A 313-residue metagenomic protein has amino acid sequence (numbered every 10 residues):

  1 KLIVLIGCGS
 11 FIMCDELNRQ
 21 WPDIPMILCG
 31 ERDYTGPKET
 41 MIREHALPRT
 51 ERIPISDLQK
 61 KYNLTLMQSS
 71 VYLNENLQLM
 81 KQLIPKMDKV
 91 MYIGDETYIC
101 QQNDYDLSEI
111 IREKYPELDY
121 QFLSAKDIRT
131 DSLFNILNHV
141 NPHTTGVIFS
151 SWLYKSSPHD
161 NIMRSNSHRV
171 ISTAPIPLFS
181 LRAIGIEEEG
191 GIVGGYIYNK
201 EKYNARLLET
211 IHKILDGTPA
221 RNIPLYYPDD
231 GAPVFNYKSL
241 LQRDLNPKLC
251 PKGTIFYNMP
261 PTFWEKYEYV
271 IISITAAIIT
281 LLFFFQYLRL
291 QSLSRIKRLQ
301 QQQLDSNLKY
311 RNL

Functional and structural regions predicted by a protein language model:
K1-H45, S156-S157, R164-S165: Beta-alpha junction/loop-to-helix N-cap segments that form part of ligand/metal-binding clefts
L5-G9, C29-R32, Q68-V71, I93-T97 (+3 more regions): Structural motif
T35-R49, L133, I184-G195, Q242: Glycine-rich, charge-decorated loop segments at or immediately adjacent to ligand/cofactor-binding or catalytic sites
G36, L47-P54, T65-M87, N199-D216: Hydrophobic alpha-helical segments within soluble ligand-binding/sensing domains
S56-I111, L225-N236: An alpha-beta-alpha
L66, P116-T218: Membrane-proximal low-complexity regions enriched in glycine and acidic/polar residues
D216-I272: Hinge/cleft segment of the Venus flytrap/periplasmic-binding protein
Y257-Q303, L308-Y310: Alpha-helical transmembrane signal-anchor helices
